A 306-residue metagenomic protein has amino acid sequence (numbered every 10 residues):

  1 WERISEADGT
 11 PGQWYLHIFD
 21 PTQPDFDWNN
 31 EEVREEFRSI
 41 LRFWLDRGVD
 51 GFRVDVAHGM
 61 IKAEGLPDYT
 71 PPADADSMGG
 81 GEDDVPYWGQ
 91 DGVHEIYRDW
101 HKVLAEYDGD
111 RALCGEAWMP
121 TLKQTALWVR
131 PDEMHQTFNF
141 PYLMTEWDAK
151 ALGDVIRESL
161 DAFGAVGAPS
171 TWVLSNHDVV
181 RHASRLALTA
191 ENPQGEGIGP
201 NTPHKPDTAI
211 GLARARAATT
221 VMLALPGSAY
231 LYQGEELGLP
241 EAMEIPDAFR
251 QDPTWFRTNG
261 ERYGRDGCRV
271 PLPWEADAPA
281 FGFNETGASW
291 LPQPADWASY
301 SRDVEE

Functional and structural regions predicted by a protein language model:
W1-E306: Active-site and adjacent substrate-binding regions of carbohydrate-active enzymes
